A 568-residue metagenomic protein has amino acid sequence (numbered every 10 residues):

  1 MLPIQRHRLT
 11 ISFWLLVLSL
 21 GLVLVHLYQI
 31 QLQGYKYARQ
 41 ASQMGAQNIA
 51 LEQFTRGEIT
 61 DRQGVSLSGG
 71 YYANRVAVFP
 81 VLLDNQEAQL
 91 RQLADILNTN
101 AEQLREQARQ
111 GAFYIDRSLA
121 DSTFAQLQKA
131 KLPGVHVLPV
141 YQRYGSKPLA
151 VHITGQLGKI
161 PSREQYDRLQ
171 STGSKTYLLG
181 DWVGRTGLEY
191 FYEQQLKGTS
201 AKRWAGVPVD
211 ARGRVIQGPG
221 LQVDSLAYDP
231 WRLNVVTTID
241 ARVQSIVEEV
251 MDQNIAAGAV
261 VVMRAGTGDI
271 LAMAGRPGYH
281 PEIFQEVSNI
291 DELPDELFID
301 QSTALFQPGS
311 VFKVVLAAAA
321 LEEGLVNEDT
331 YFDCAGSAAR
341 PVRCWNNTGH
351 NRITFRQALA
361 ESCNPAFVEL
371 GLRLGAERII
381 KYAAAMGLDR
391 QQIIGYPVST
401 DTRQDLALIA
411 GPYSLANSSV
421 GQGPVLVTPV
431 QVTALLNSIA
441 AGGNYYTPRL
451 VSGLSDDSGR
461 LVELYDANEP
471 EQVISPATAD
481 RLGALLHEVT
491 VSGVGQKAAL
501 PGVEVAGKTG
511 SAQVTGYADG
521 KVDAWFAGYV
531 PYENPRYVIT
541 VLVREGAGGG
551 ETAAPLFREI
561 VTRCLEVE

Functional and structural regions predicted by a protein language model:
M1-A257, Y279-E282: Extracytoplasmic/periplasmic proteins that interact with beta-lactams or build/remodel peptidoglycan
Q31, L97, L157, G443 (+2 more regions): Conserved NTP-handling cores and scaffolds of large molecular machines
S68, V215, Q222-V223, R264-S310 (+2 more regions): Beta-lactam-recognizing serine transpeptidase/beta-lactamase-like catalytic domain environment
N85, S162-R163, R536, G548-G550: Intrinsically disordered, low-complexity acidic/polar segments
E87-R91, D95, A125, V151 (+16 more regions): Solvent-exposed, polar/charged alpha-helical surfaces in well-ordered, non-transmembrane soluble domains, broadly
I96-L97, G111, A130-K131, T199 (+7 more regions): Alpha-helix boundary/capping residues
A259-V262: Short beta-strand scaffold segments in enzyme catalytic cores
